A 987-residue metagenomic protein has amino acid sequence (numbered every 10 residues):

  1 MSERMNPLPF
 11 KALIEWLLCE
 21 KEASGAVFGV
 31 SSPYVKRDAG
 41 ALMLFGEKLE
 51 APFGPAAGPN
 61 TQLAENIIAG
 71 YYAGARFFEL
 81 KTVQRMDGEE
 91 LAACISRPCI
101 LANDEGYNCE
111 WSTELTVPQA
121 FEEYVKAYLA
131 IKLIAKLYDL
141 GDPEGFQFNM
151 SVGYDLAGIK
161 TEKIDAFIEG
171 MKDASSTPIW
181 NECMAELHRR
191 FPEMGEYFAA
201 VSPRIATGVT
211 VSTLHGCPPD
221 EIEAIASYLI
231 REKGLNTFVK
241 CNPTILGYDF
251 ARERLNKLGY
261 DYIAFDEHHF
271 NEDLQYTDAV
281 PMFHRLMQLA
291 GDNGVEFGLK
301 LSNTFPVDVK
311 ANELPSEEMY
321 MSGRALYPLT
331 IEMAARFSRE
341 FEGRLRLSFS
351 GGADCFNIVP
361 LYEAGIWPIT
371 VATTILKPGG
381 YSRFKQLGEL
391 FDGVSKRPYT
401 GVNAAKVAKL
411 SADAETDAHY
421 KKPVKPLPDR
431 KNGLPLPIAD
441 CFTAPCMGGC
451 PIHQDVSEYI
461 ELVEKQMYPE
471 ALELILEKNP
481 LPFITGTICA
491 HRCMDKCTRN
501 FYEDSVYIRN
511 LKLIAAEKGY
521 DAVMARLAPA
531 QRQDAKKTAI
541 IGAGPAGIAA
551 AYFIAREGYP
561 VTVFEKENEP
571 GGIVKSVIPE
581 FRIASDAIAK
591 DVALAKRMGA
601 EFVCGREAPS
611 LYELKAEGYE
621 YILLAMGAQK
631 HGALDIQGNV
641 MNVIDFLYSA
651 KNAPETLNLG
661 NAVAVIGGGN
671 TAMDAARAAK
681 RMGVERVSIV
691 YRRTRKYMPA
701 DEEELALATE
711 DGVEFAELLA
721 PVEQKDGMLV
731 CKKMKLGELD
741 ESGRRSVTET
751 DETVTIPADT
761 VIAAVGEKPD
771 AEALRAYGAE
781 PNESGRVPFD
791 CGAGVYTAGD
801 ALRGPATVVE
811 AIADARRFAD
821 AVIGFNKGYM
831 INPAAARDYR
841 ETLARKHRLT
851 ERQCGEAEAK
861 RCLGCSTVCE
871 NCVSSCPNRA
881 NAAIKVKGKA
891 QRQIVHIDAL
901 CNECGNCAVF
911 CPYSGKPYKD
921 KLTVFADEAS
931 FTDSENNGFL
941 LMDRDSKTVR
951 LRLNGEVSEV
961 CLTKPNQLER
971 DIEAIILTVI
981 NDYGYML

Functional and structural regions predicted by a protein language model:
M1-S227, E232: N-terminal capping/small domains of soluble enzymes
A23-D38, P243-G343, P378-K396, Q637-G638: Glycine/Thr-rich beta-alpha phosphate-binding loop at enzyme active sites
A57-N60, N303-F305, L345-I358, R606 (+1 more regions): Glycine-rich beta-to-alpha transition loops that act as phosphate-gripper elements at the mouths of alpha/beta enzyme
A64-G70, A226, A353-I369: Catalytic cores of alpha/beta
R76-G88, C241-P243, P360-L390: Glycine-rich phosphate-binding active-site loops on the catalytic face of alpha/beta enzymes
E318, R324, I375, S382 (+13 more regions): Ferredoxin-type iron-sulfur electron-transfer modules and their immediate structural context
Q454-E464, L472, F501, S505-R509 (+6 more regions): Beta1-alpha1 glycine-rich phosphate/pyrophosphate-binding loop at the start of Rossmann-like nucleotide-binding domains
I541-T562, V603-E613, K630-L634, F646-E702 (+4 more regions): Rossmann-like dinucleotide/flavin-binding elements
